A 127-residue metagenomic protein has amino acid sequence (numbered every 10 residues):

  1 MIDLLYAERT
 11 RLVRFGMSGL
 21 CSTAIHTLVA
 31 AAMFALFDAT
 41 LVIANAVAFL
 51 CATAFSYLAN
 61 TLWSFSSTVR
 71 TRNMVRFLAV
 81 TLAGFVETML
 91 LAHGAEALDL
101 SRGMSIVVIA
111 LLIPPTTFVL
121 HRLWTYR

Functional and structural regions predicted by a protein language model:
M1-L58, L62-R127: Interaction-mediating elements
